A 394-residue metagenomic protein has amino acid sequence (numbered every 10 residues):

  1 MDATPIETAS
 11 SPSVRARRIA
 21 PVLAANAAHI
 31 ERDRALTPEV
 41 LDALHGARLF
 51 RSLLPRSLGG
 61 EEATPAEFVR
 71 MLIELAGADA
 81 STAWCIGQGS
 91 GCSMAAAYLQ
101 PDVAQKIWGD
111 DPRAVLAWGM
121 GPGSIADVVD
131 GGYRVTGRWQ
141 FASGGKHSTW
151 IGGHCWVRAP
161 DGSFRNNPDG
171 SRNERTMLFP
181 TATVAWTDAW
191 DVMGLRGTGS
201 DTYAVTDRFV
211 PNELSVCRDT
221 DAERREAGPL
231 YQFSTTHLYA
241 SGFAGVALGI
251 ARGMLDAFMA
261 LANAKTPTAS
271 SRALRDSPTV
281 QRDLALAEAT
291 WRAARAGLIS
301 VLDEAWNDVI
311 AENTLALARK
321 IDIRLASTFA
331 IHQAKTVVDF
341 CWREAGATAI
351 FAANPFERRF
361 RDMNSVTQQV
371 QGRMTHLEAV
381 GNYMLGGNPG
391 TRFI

Functional and structural regions predicted by a protein language model:
M1-R18, R392-I394: Basic/polar N-terminal segments that are highly enriched at the extreme N-terminus, encompassing both cleavable
A24, A28-E31, A293-F329, W342-I350: C-terminal helix-coil-helix/basic helical segment that borders enzyme active sites and/or dimer interfaces and provides
P38-G46, R51-T149, R158-A159, S163-S171: Glycine-rich flavin
L44, A251, A294: Residue-level signal for inorganic ion chemistry
W118-M120, C155, L178-V192: Active-site glycine-rich loop that binds ribose-phosphate moieties when present
M193-W291: Glycine-rich beta->alpha junctions and the first turn(s) of the following alpha-helix
G249, A285-R292, R324, T328-K335 (+2 more regions): Generic structural signal for well-ordered, non-transmembrane alpha-helical segments in soluble/cytosolic regions
A345-I394: Glycine-rich phosphate/cofactor-binding loops in nucleotide/flavin-utilizing enzymes
